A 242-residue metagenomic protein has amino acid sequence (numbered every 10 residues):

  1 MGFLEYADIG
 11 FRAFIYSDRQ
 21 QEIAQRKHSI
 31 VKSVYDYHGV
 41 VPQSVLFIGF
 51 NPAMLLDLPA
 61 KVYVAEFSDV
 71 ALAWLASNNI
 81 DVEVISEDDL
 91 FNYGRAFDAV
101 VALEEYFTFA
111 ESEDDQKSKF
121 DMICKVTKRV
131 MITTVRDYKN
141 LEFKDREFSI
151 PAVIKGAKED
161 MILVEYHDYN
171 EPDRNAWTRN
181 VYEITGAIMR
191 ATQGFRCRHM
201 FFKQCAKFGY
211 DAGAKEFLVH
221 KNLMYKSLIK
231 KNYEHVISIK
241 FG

Functional and structural regions predicted by a protein language model:
M1-P42: Conserved class I S-adenosyl-L-methionine
Q43, D98, R129: Conserved acidic residues
L46-F91: Class I SAM-dependent methyltransferase SAM/SAH-binding core
F97, R174-N175, K230-E234: A short, glycine/Asx- and small/polar-enriched loop/turn that sits immediately N-terminal to a beta-strand
D98-D115: A short SAM/SAH-binding and catalytic strip from SAM-dependent methyltransferases
D114-M131: A short glycine-rich, Lys/Arg-flanked "PGG" loop and its adjoining helix->strand segment in the class I
T134-K203: SAM-dependent methyltransferase
R196-G242: C-terminal lobe and adjacent flexible extensions of AdoMet/dcAdoMet transferase-like proteins
